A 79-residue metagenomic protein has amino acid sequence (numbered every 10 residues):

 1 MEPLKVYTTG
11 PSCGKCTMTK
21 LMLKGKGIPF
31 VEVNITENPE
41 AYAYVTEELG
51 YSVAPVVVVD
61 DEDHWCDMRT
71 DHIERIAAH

Functional and structural regions predicted by a protein language model:
M1-K26: Local sequence-structure signature of Cys/Sec-based thiol-disulfide redox active-site neighborhoods
P3, K24-G25, P29-V31, A43-T46 (+2 more regions): Catalytic phosphate/metal-binding cores of nucleic-acid and nucleotide-processing enzymes, i.e., regions that mediate
L4, T9, V31-N38: A short glycine-rich beta-strand->turn/loop micro-motif centered on a GG-aromatic cluster
G14, E40, D71: Short alpha-helical
P29, Y51-S52: Short coil/loop linkers at secondary-structure junctions
N34-Y51, H79: Thioredoxin-like thiol-disulfide oxidoreductase module
V59-H79: Non-catalytic, surface beta->alpha helical segment in thiol-disulfide oxidoreductase systems
